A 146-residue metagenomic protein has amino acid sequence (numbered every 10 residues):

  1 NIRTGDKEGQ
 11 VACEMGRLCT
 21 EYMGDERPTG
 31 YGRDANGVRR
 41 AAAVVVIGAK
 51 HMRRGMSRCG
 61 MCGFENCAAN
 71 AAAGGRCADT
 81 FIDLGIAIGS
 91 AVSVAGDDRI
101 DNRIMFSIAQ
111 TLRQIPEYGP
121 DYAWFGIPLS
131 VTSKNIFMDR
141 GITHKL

Functional and structural regions predicted by a protein language model:
N1-L146: Acidic, surface-exposed loops and disordered segments
